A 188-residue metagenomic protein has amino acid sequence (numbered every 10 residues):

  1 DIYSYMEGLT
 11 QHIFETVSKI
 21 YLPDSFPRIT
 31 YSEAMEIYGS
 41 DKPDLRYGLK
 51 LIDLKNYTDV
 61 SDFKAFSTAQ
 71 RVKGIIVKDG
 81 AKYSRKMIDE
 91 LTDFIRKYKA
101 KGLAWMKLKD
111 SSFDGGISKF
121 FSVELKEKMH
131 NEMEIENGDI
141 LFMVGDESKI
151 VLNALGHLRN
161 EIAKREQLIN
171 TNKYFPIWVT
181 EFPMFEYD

Functional and structural regions predicted by a protein language model:
D1-D188: Class II aminoacyl-tRNA synthetase catalytic cores and aaRS-like
